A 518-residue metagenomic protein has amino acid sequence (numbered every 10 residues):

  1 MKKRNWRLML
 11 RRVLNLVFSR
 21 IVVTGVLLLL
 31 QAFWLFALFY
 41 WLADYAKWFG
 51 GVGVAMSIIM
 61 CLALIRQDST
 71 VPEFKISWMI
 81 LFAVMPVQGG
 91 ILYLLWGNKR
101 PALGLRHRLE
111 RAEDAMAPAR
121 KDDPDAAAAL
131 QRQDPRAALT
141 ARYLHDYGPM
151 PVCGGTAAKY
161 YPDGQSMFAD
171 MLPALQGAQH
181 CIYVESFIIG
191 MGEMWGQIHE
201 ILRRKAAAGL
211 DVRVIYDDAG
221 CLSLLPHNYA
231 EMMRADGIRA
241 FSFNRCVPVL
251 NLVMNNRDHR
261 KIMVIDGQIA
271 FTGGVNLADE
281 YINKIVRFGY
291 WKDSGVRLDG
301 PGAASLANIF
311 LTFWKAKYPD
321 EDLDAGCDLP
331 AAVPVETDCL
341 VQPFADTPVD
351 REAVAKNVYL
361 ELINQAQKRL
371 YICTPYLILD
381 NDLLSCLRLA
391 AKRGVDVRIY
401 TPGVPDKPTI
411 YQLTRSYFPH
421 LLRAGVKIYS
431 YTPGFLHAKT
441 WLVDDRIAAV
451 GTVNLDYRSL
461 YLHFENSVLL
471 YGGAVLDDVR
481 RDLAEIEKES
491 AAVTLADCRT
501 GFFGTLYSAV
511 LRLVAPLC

Functional and structural regions predicted by a protein language model:
M1-N357, E361, Q365, P405 (+5 more regions): N-terminal localization/anchoring segments of enzymes in phospholipid and broader phosphate metabolism
F187, Y376, I410: Glycine- and other small-residue-rich loops at beta-strand/loop junctions that grip anionic moieties
Y376-V397, P402, K407: Helical hairpin unit composed of two closely spaced alpha helices linked by a short loop
S385, Y411-R415: Short glycine/threonine-rich loop-to-helix capping motif typified by GTGT followed within a few residues by an Asp-Pro
I428-T432: Active-site donor-binding acidic/aromatic loop of nucleotide-activated sugar and phosphosugar transferases involved
K439: Catalytic-core elements of nucleic-acid end-processing and repair enzymes
